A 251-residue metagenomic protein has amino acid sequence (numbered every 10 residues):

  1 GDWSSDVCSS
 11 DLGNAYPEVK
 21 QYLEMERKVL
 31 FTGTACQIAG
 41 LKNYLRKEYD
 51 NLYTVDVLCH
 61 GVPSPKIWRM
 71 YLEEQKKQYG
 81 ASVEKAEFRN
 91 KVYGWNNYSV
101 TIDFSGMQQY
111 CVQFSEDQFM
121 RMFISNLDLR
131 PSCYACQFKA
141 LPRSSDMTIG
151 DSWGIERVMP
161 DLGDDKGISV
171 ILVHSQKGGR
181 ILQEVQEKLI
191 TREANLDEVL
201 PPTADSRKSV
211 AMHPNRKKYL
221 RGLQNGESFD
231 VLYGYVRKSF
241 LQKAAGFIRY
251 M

Functional and structural regions predicted by a protein language model:
G1-W3, V7-S9: Short, small-residue-biased leader/transition segments that mark boundaries at the very start of proteins
V7, C36, C133-C136: Short cysteine clusters
C8-D11, D56-P63, L196: Short, acidic/turn-prone active-site loops that include or flank metal/cofactor- and phosphate-binding residues
D11-Y22: A short, well-structured juxtamembrane/interface segment
R27-G33, L52: Generic beta-sheet signal
F31-L41, G61-P63, Y93: Gly/Ser/Thr-rich loops at beta-strand to alpha-helix junctions that form or flank small-molecule/cofactor-binding
D50-E74, P202: Short, flexible loop segments at boundaries between secondary-structure elements
A81-M251: Long, compositionally biased charged/polar accessory segments in the mid-to-C-terminal portions of proteins
